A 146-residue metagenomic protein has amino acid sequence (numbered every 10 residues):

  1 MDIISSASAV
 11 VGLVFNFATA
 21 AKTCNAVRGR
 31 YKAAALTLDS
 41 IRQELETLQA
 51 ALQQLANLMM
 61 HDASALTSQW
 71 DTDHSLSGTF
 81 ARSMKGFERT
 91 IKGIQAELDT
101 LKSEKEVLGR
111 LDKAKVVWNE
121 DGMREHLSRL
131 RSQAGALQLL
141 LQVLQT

Functional and structural regions predicted by a protein language model:
M1-S75, T79, E104, L141-Q145: N-terminal amphipathic alpha-helical segments
A9, L13, T37, I41-E44 (+5 more regions): Amphipathic alpha-helix face/heptad-repeat signature
A9, L98-D99, K105-L108: A generic short-segment signal for beta-strand/edge and adjacent turn/coil regions
L45, Q49-L52, A56, A81-M84 (+5 more regions): A structural signal for well-ordered alpha-helices, especially hydrophobic packing surfaces of coiled-coils
K85, S103-T146: Regulatory helix-to-disordered linker/tail regions at the edges of structured cores
